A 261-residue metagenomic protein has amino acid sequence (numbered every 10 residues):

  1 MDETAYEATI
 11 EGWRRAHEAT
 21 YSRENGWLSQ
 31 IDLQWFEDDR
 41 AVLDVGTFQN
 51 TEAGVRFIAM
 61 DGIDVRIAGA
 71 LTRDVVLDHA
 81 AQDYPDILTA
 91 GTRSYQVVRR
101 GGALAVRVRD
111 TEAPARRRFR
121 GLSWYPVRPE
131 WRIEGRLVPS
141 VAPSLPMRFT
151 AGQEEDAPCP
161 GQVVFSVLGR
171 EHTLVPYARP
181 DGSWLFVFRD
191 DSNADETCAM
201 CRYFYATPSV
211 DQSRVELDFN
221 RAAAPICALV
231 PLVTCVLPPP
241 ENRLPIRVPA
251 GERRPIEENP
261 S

Functional and structural regions predicted by a protein language model:
T9, R14-H17, Y21-D39: Extracellular/luminal recognition modules and glycoprotein regions
W35-A81: Forkhead-associated
A59-M60, A81-Y84, D156-G161, D181-G182: A short, compositionally biased
D64-T111: Protease-labile, long low-complexity intrinsically disordered regions enriched in Pro/Ser/Thr
V97-C159, S166-V167: Surface-exposed beta-loop interaction hotspot
A115-R117, A142, L174-V175, D195-T197 (+2 more regions): Short helix/loop capping segments that flank catalytic or ligand/cofactor-binding pockets
V164-V210, N220: Acidic/His-leaning functional-site neighborhoods
R214-E216, N220-S261: Extended, aromatic/histidine-rich regions of cofactor-dependent oxidoreductases associated with respiratory
